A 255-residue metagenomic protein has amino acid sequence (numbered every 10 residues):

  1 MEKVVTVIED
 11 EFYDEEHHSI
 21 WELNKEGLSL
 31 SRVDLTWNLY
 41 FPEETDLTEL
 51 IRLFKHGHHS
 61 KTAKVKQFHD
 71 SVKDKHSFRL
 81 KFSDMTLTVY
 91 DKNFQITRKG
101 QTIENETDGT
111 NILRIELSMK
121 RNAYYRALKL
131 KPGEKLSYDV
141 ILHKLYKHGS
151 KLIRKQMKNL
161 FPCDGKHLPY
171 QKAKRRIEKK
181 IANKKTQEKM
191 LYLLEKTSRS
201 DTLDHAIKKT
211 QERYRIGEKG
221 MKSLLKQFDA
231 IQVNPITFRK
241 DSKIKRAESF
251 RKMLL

Functional and structural regions predicted by a protein language model:
M1-L203, N234-L255: Structured, helix-rich domain cores that form ligand/interaction pockets
A206-R215: Short alpha-helical "recognition helix" segments of helix-turn-helix
E218-L225: Helix-turn-helix DNA-binding segment
K226-A230: Residue-level detection of the helix-turn-helix DNA-binding "recognition helix"
